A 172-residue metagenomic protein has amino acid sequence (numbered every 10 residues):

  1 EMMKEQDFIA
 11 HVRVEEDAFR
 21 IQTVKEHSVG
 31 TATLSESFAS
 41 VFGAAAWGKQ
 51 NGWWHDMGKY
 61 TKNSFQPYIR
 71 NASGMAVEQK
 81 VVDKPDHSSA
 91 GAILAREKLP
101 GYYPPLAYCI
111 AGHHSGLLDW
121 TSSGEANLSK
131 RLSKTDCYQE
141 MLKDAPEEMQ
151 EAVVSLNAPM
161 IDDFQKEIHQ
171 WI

Functional and structural regions predicted by a protein language model:
M2-I172: Accessory nucleic-acid engagement/destabilization modules that flank
